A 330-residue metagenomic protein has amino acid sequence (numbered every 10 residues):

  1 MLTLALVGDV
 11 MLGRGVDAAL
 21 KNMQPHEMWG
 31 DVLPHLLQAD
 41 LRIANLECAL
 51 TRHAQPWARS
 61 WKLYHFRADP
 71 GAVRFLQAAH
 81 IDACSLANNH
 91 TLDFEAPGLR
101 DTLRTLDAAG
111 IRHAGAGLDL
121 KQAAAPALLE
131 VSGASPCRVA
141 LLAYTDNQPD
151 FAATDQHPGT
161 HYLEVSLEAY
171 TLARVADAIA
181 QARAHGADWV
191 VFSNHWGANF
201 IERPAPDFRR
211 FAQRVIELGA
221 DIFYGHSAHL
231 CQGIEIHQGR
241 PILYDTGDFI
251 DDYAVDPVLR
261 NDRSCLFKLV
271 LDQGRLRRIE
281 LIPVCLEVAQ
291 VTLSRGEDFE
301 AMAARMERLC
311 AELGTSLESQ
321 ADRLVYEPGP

Functional and structural regions predicted by a protein language model:
M1-P330: Acidic, metal/ion-coordinating pockets
